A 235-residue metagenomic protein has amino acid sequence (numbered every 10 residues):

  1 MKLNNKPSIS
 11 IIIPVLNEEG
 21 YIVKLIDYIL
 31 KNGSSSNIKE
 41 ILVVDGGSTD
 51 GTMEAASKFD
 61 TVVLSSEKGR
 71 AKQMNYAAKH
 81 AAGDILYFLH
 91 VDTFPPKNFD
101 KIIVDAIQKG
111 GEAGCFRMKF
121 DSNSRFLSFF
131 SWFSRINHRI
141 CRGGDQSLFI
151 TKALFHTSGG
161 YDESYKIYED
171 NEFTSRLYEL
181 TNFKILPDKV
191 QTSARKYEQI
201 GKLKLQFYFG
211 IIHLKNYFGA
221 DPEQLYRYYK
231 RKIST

Functional and structural regions predicted by a protein language model:
M1-N5, Y178-T235: Hydrophobic helical membrane-anchoring modules
S8-S10, E40, E172: Cell-envelope/extracellular polymer assembly enzymes that use nucleotide-activated donors
E18-G33: Short, well-formed alpha-helical segments that are part of the catalytic scaffolds of diverse glycosyltransferases
G20-K24, D50-K58: Acidic helix N-cap motif at the loop->helix transition within catalytic regions of sugar-transfer enzymes
I38-K39, M53-H80: Conserved donor nucleotide-binding strand/loop of the catalytic core
D45-M53, T93: A conserved acidic beta->alpha catalytic loop
L86: Short aromatic/hydrophobic "clamp" motif used to bind/position activated sugar donors
K97-F126: Conserved donor NDP-sugar-binding/catalytic core segment of glycosyltransferases
